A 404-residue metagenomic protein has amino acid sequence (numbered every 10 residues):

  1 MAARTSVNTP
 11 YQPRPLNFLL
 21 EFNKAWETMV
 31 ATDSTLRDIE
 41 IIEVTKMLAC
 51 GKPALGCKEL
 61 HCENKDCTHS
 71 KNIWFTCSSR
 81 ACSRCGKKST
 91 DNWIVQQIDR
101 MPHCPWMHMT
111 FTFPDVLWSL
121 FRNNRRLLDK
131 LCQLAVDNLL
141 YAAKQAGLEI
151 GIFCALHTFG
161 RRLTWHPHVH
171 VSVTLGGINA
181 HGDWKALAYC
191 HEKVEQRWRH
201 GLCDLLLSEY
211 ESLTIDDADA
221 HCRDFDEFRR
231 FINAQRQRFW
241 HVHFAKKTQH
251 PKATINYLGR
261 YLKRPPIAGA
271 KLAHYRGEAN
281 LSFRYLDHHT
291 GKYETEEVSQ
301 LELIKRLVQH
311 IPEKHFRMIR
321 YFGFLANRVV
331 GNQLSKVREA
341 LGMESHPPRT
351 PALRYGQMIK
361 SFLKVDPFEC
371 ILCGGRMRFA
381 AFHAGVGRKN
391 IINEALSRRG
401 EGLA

Functional and structural regions predicted by a protein language model:
M1-A404: Beta->alpha loop/short-helix hinge microenvironment recognizer with preference for catalytic Tyr/His contexts
